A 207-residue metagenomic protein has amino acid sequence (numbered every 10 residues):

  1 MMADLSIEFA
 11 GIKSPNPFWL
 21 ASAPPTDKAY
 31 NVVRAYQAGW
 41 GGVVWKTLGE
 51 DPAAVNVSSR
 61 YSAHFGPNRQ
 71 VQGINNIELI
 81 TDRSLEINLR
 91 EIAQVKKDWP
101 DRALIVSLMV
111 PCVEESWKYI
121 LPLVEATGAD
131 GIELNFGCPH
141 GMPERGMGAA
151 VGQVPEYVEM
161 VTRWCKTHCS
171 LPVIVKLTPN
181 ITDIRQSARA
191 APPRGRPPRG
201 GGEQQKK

Functional and structural regions predicted by a protein language model:
M1-I105, M109-E114, K118: N-terminal capping/small domains of soluble enzymes
V33-A38, G42, R90, K97-W99 (+1 more regions): Alpha/beta enzyme core
